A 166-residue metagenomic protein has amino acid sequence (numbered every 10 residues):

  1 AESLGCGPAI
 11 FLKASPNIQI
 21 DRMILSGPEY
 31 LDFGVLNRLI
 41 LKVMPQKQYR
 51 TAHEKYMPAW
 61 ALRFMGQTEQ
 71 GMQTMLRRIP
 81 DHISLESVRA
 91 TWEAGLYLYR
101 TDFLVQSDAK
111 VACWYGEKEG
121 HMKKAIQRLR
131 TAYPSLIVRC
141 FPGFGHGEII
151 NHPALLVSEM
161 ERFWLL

Functional and structural regions predicted by a protein language model:
A1-A9: Gly/Ala-rich beta-loop-alpha elbow adjacent to hydrolase catalytic centers
A9-A14, V157: Short, hydrophobic alpha-helix immediately C-terminal to the catalytic nucleophile
A14-R50: Flexible "cap/lid" loop of the alpha/beta hydrolase fold
V35, T51-V105: Conserved alpha/beta-hydrolase catalytic His-Asp/Glu region
S107, C113-Y115: Short beta-strand/loop motif that positions the catalytic acidic residue of the alpha/beta-hydrolase fold
E117-M122: Acidic catalytic loop of the alpha/beta-hydrolase fold
K124-L136: Active-site-adjacent alpha-helix of alpha/beta-hydrolase-fold enzymes
L136-L166: Catalytic active-site module of serine/aspartate enzymes centered on a nucleophile-bearing elbow/loop
